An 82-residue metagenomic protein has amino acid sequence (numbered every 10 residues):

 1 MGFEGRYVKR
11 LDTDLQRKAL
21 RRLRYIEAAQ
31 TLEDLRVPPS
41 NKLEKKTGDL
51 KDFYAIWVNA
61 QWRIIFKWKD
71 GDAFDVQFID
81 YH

Functional and structural regions predicted by a protein language model:
M1-F3, A29, K69: Generic structural signal for bulky hydrophobic/aromatic residues embedded in well-ordered secondary structure
M1-L23: Arg/Lys-rich, positively charged N-terminal/basic patches that mediate binding to nucleic acids
G5-V8, K51, F74: Polar low-complexity intrinsically disordered regions enriched in Ser/Thr and small residues
L20-R21, L35, W62: Short, intrinsically disordered low-complexity segments
I26: A residue-level signal for conserved active-site and pocket-lining positions in enzyme catalytic cores
Q30-Y54: A short, surface-exposed loop/turn module that caps and links secondary-structure elements
E44-T47, Y54-H82: Enriched for short, Lys/Arg-rich terminal
